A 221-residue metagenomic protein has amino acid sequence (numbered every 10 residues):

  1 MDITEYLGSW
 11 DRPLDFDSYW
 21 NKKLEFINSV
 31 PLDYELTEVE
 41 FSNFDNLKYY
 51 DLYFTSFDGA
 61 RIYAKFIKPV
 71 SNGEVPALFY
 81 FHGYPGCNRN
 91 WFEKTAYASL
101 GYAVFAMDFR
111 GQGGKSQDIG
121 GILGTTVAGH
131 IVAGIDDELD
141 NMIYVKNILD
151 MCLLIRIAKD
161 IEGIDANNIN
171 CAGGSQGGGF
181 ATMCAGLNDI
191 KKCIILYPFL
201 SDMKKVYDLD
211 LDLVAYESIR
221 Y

Functional and structural regions predicted by a protein language model:
M1-L47: N-terminal targeting or regulatory segments adjacent to alpha/beta-hydrolase or S9 domains
I27-G73: N-terminal cap/lid segment of alpha/beta-hydrolase-fold proteins
A64-K68, E74-Y84, V104: Short beta-strand element of the alpha/beta-hydrolase
R89, T95-L149, K205-D208: Cap/lid segment of the alpha/beta-hydrolase catalytic domain
I143, S175-G179: Active-site loop->helix "elbow" adjoining a glycine-rich segment at hydrolase catalytic centers
L154, N168-N170, K192: Residue in the alpha/beta-hydrolase core beta-strand immediately N-terminal to the catalytic nucleophile
E162-S175: Alpha/beta-hydrolase fold nucleophile elbow
G178-Y221: Hydrolase active-site cap/lid region
